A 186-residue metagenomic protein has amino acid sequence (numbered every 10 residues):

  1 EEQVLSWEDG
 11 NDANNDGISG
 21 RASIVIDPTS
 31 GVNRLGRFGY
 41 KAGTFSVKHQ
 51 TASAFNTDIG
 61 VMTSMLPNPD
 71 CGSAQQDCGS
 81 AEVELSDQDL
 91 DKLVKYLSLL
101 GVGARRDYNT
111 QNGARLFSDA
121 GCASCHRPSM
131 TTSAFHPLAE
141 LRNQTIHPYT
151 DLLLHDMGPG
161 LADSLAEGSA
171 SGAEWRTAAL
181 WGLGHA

Functional and structural regions predicted by a protein language model:
E1-A186: Periplasmic c-type cytochrome electron-transfer domains
